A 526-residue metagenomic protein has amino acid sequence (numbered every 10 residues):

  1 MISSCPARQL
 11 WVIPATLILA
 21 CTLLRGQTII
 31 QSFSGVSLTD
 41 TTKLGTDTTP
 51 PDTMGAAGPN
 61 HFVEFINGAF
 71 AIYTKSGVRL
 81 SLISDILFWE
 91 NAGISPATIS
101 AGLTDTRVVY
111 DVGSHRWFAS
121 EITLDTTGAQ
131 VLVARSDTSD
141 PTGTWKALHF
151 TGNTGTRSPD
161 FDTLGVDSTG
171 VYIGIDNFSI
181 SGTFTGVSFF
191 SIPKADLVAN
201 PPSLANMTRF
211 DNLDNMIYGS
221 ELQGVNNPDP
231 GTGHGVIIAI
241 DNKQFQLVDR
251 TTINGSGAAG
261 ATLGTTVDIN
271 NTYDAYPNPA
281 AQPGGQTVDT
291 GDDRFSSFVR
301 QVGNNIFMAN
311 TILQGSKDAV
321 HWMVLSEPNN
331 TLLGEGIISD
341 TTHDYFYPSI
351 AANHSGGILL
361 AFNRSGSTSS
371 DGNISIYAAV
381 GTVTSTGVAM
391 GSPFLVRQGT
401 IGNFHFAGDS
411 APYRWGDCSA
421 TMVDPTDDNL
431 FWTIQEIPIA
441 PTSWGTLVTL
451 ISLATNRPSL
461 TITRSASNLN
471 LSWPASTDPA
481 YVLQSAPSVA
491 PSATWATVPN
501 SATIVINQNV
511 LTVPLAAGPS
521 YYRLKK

Functional and structural regions predicted by a protein language model:
M1-L10: N-terminal secretory signal peptides that target proteins for export/translocation
W11-R25: Bacterial N-terminal signal peptides
I13, N227-D229, W473, V513: Hydrophobic alpha-helix-in-membranes signature
A20, P141, V489-P491: Short, structurally constrained coil/turn elements that cap an alpha-helix or connect an alpha-helix to the following
G26-N456: C-terminal PAP-associated
N456-K526: Short, composition-biased motifs enriched in small/polar/acidic residues
